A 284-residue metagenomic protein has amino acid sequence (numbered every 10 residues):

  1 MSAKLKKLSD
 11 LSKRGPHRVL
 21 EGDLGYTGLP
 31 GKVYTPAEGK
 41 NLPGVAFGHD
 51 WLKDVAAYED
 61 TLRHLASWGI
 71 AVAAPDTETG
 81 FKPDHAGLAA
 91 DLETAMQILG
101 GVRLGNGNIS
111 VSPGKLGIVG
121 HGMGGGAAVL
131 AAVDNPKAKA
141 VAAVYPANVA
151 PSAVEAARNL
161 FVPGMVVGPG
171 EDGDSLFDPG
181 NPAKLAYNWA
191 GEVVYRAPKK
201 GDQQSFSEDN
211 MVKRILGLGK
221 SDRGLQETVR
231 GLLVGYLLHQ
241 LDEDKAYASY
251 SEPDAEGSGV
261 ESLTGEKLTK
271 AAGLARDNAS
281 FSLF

Functional and structural regions predicted by a protein language model:
M1-K40: N-terminal cap/lid segment of alpha/beta-hydrolase-fold proteins
N41-D50: Short beta-strand element of the alpha/beta-hydrolase
A56-D76: Short amphipathic alpha-helix adjacent to the substrate-entry channel of hydrolases
A57, P83-G114, G126, L130-V133 (+1 more regions): Alpha/beta-hydrolase active-site loop
I70, T77-T79, P146, K200: Active-site loop/turn elements of alpha/beta-hydrolase fold enzymes, especially the short glycine-/histidine-rich
G120-G125, V144: Conserved alpha/beta-hydrolase "nucleophile elbow" surrounding the catalytic nucleophile
K139-Q203: The feature captures the conserved acid-bearing segment of alpha/beta-hydrolase catalytic domains
K200, D209-F284: Alpha/beta-hydrolase-fold serine-hydrolase catalytic core, especially in secreted/extracellular enzymes
